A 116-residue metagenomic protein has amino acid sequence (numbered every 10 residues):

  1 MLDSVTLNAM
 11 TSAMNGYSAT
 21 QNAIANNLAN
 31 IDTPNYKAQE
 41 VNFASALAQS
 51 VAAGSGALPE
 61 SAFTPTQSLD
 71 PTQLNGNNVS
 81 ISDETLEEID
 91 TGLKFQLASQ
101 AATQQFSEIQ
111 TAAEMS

Functional and structural regions predicted by a protein language model:
M1-S116: Amphipathic alpha-helical polymerization modules
